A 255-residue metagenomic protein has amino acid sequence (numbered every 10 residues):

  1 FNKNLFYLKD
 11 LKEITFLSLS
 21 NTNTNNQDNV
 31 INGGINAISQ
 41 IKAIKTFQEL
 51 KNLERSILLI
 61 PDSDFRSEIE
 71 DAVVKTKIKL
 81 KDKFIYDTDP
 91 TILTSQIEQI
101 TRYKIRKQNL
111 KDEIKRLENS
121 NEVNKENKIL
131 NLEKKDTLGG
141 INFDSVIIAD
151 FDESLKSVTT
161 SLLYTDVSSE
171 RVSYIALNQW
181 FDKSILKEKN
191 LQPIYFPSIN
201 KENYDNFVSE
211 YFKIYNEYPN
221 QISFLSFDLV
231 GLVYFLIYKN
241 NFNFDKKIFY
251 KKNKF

Functional and structural regions predicted by a protein language model:
F1-F255: Extracytosolic ligand-binding ectodomains
